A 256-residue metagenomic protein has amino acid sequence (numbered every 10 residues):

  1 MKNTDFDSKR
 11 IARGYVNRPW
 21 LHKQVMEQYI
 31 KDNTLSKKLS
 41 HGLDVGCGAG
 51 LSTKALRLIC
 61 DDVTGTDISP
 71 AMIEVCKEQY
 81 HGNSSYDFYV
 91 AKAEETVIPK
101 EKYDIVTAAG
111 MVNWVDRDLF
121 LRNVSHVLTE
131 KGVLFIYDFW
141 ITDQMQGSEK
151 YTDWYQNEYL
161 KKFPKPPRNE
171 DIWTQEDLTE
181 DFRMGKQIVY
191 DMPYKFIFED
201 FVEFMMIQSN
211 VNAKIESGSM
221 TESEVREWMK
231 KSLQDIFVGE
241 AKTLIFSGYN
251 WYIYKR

Functional and structural regions predicted by a protein language model:
M1-K37: Conserved class I S-adenosyl-L-methionine
S40, D61, D104: Conserved acidic residues
L43, A49-E95: Class I SAM-dependent methyltransferase SAM/SAH-binding core
V97-V106: A short acidic, Gly/Pro-enriched loop at the edge of an enzyme's catalytic core that lines a small-molecule cofactor
I105-D118: A short SAM/SAH-binding and catalytic strip from SAM-dependent methyltransferases
L119-E130: A short glycine-rich, Lys/Arg-flanked "PGG" loop and its adjoining helix->strand segment in the class I
K131-F196: Conserved catalytic/acceptor-binding region of the Class I
W173, D177-R256: Conserved Class I S-adenosyl-L-methionine
